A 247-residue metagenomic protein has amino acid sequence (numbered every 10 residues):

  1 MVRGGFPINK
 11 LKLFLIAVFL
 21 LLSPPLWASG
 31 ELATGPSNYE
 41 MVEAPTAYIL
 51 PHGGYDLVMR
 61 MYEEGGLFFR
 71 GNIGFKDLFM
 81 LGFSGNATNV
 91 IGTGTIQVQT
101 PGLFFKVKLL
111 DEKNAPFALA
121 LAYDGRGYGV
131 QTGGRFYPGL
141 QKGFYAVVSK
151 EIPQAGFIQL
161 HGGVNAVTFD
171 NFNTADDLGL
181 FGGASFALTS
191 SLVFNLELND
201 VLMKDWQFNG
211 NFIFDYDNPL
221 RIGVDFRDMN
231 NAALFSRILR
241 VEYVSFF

Functional and structural regions predicted by a protein language model:
M1-P36: Cleavable N-terminal export/targeting peptides
L26-V58, I158: Outer-membrane beta-barrel biogenesis signature
G30, A87-F104, K108, N114-E151 (+2 more regions): Outer-membrane beta-barrel translocator/channel fold
A47-H52, L78, L110-A118, P153-I158 (+2 more regions): Short loop/turn motifs that connect adjacent beta-strands in outer-membrane beta-barrel proteins
Y48-H52, L78-F83, A122-G127, H161-G163 (+1 more regions): Flexible, solvent-exposed coil segments and beta strand-coil junctions, predominantly the extracellular/periplasmic
G53-F79: N-terminal, post-signal-peptide region of Sec/Tat-exported proteins
E64-F69, I73, G85, Y123 (+2 more regions): Outer-membrane beta-barrel translocator/receptor signature
H161-V201: A mid-sequence, solvent-exposed acidic-amphipathic segment
